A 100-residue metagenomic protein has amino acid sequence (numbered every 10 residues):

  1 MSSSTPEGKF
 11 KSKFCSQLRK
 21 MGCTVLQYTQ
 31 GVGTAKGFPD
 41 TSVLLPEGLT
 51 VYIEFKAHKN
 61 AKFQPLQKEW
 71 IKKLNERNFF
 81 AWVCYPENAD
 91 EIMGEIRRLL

Functional and structural regions predicted by a protein language model:
M1-L100: Catalytic phosphate/metal-binding cores of nucleic-acid and nucleotide-processing enzymes, i.e., regions that mediate
